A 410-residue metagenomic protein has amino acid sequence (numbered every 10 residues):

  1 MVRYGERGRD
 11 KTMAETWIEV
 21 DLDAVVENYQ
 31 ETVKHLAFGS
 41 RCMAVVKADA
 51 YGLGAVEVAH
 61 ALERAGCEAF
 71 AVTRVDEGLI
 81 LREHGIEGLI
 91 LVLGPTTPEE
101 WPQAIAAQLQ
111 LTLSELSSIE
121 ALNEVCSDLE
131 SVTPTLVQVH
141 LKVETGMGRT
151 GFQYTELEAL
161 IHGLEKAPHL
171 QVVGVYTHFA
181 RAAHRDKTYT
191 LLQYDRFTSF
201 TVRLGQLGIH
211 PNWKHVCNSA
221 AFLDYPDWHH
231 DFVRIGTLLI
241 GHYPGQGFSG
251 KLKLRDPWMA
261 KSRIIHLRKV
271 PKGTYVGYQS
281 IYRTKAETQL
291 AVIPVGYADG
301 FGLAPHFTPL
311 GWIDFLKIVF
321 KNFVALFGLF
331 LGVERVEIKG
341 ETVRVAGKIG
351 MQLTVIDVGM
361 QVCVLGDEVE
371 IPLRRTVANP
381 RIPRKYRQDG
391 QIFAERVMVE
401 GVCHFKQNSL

Functional and structural regions predicted by a protein language model:
Y4, M13-L22, V26, E77 (+2 more regions): Active-site anion/phosphate-binding pocket segments in diverse small-molecule metabolic enzymes
R7-R9: Intrinsically disordered, glycine-rich low-complexity segments
T16-E19, A24-E27, F38-V216, W228: Active-site-proximal beta-alpha core segment in soluble small-molecule metabolic enzymes
Q30: Active-site phosphate/pyrophosphate- and oxyanion-stabilizing loops and adjacent acidic/basic residues in soluble
V33: N-terminal nucleotide-binding beta1-loop-alpha1 segment
